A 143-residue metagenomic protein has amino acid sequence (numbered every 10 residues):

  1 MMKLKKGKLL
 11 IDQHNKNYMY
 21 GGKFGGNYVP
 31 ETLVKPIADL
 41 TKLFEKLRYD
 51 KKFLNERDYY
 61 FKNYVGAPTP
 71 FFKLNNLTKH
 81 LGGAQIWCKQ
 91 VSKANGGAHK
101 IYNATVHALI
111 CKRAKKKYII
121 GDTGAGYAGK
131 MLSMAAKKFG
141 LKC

Functional and structural regions predicted by a protein language model:
M1-C143: PLP-dependent amino-acid enzyme catalytic core
